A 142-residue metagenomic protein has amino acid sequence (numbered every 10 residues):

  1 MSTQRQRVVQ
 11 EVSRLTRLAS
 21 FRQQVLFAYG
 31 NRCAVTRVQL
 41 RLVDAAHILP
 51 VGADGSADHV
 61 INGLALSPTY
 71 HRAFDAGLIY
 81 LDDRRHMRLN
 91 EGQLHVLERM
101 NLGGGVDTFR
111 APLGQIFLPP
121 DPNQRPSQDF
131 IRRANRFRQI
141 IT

Functional and structural regions predicted by a protein language model:
M1-V12: A short, charged helix-loop
Q4-R5, T16-S20, A28, V38-Q39 (+2 more regions): A detector for short metal-coordination/catalytic motifs
R32-A34: All-alpha helical catalytic cores of prenyl diphosphate-utilizing isoprenoid enzymes
